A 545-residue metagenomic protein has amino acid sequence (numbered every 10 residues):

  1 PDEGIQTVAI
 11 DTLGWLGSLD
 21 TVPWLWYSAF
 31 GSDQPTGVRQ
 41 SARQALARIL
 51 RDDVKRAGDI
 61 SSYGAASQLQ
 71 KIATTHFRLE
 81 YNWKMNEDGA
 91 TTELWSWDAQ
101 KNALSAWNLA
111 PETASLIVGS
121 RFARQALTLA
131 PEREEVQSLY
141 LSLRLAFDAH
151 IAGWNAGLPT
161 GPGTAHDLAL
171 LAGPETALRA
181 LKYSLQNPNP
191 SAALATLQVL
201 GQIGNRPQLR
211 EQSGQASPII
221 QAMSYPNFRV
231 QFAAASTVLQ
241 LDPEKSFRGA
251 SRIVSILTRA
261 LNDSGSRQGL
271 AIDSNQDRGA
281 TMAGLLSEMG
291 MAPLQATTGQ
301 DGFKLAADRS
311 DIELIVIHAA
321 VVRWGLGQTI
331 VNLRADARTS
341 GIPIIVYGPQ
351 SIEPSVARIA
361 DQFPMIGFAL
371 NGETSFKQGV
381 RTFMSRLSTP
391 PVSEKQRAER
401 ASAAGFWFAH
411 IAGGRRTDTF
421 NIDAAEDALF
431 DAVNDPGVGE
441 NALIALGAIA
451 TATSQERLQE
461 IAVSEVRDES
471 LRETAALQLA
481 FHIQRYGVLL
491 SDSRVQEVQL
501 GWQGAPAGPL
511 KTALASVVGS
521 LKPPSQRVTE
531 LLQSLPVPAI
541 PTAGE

Functional and structural regions predicted by a protein language model:
P1, S18-F30, D53-A66, Q70 (+9 more regions): Amphipathic alpha-helical scaffolding segments comprising HEAT/armadillo-like alpha-solenoid repeats
D2, S32-P35, P188-N189, P226-N227 (+6 more regions): Short inter-helical turns and helix N-cap capping residues of alpha-solenoid HEAT/ARM repeat scaffolds
G4-S18, Y27, V38-R51, T164-L171 (+12 more regions): Structural detector for internal amphipathic alpha-helices that build alpha-solenoid repeat scaffolds
R56-G64, T75-Q125, A146-E175, R210-Q215 (+2 more regions): Short coil/linker segments at helix-helix boundaries
G265-D277, T281-S287, I315: Conserved acidic segment of CheY-like receiver
G290-T298: Short hydrophobic/Thr-rich beta-strand motif most characteristic of the beta2 strand and flanking loop of CheY-like
T297-L314: Acidic, metal-coordinating helix/loop segments flanking the phosphotransfer/catalytic sites of two-component signaling
L314-A335, S340-G341, Y347-V356: Conserved phosphotransfer microenvironments
